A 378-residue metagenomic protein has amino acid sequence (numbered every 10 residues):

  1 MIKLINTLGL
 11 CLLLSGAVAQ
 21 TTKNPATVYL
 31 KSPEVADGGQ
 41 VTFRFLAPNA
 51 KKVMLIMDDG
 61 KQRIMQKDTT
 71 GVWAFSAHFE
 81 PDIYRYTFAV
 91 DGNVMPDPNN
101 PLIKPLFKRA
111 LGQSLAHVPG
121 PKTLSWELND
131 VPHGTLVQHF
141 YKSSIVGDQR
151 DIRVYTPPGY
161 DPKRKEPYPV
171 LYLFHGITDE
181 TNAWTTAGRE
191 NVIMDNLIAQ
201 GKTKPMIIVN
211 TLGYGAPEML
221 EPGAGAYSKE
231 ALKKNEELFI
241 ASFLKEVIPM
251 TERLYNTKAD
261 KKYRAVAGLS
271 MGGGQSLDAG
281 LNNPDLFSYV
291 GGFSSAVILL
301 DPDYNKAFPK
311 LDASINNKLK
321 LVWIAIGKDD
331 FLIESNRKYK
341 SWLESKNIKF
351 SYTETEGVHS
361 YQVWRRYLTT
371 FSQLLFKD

Functional and structural regions predicted by a protein language model:
M1-T22: Bacterial Sec-dependent N-terminal signal peptides
Q20-R44: Extracellular ectodomain segments of secreted/surface proteins
A36-Q62, K67-D378: Non-catalytic cap/lid and distal C-terminal segments of serine-dependent acyl enzymes
